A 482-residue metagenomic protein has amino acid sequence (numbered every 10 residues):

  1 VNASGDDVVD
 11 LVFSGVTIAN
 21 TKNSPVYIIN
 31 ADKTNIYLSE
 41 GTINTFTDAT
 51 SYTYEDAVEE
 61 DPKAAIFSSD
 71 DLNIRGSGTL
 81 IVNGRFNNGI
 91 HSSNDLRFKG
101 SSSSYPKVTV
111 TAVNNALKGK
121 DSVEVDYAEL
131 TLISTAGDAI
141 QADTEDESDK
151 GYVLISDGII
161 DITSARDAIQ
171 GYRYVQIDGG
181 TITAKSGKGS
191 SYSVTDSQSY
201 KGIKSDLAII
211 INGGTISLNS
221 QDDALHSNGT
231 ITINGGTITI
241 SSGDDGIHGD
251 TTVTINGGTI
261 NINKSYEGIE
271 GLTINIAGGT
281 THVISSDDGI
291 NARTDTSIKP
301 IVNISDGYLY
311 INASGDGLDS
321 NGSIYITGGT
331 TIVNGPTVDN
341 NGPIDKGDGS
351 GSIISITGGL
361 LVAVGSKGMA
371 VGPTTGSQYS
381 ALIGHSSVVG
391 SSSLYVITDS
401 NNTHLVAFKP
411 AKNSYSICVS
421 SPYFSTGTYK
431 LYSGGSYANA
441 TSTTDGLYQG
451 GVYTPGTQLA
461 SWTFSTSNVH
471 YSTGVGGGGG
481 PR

Functional and structural regions predicted by a protein language model:
V1-R482: A composition-driven surface/loop motif
